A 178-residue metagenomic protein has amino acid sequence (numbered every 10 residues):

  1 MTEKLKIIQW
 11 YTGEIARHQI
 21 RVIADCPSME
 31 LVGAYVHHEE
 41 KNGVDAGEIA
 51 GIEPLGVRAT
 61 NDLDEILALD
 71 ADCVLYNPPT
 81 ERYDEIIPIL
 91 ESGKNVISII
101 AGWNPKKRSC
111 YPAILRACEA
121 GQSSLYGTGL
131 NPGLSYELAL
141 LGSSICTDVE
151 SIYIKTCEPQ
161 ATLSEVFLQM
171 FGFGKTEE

Functional and structural regions predicted by a protein language model:
M1-S92: N-terminal glycine-/serine-/threonine-rich beta1-alpha1-beta2 phosphate-ribose binding loop of Rossmann-like
E48-E53, A113-A117, S143-C146, Q169-G172: Short, hinge-like loop/turn segments at secondary-structure boundaries
N61, G127-G129: Short loop/edge segments at beta-strand edges and connector loops that shape dinucleotide/nucleotide cofactor-binding
N95-I97: A short hydrophobic/small-residue beta-strand
I99-G102, G129: Short beta->alpha connector loops at strand-helix junctions that form conserved, small/polar/Pro-enriched
A101-S124: Rossmann-fold NAD(P)-binding glycine/threonine-rich loop
L130, S135-E178: Conserved anion/nucleotide-ligand pocket segment
